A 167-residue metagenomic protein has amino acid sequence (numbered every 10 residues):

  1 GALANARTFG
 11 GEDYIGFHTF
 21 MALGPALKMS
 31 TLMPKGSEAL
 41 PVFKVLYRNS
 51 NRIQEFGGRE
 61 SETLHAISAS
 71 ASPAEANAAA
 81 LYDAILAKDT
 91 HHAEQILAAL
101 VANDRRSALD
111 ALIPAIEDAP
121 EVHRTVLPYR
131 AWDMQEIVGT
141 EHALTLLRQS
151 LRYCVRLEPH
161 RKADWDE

Functional and structural regions predicted by a protein language model:
G1-E167: Mature, well-folded catalytic/scaffold domains that follow N-terminal targeting or propeptide regions
